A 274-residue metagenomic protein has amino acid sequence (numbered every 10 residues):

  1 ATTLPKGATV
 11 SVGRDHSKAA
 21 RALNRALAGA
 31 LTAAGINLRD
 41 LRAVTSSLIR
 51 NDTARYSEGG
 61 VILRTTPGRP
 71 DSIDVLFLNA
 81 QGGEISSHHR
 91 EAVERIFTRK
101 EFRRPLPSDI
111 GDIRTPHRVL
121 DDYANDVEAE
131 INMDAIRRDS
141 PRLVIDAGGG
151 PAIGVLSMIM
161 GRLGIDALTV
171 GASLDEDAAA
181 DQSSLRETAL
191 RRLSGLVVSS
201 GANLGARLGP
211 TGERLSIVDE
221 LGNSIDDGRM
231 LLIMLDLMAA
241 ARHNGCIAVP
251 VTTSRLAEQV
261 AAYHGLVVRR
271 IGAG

Functional and structural regions predicted by a protein language model:
T2, K6-I73, M158-V218: N-terminal small/polar loop signature for handling phosphorylated ligands or for N-terminal nucleophile
G7-D15, R142-I145, G245-V251: Short glycine-rich phosphate-binding loop at a beta-alpha junction
D15, A19, L23, L41 (+10 more regions): Catalytic cores of large soluble enzymes that bind and process phosphate-bearing ligands
A20, S46-I49, A152-I153, S254-E258: Short, well-ordered alpha-helical microsegments
T32, R95-N125, E220-G274: Proline/glycine-rich low-complexity loops and linkers
P70-S200: Gly/Ser/Thr-enriched, mixed-charge loops and adjacent short helices that form phosphate/oxyanion-binding elements
F77-A80, S216-E220, A262: Short beta-strand-to-turn element immediately C-terminal to the catalytic PLP-Schiff-base lysine in fold type I
A147-P151, S173-L174, P210-G212, V251-R255: Glycine-rich beta-alpha junction loops
